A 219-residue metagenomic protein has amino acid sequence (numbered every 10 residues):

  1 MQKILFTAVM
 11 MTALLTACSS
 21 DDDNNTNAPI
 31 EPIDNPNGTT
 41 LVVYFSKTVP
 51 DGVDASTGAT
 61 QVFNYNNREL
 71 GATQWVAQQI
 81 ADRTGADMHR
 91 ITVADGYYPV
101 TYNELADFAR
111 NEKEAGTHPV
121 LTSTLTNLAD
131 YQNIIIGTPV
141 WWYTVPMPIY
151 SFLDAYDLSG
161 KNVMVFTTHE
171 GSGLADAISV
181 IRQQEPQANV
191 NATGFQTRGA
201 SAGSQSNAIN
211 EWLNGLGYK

Functional and structural regions predicted by a protein language model:
I4-P36: Bacterial Sec-dependent N-terminal signal peptides
N27-Y131, N214, Y218: N-terminal beta1-alpha1-beta2 submodule of the flavodoxin-like/Rossmannoid cofactor-binding fold
S46, T92, T167, G194-F195: Residues at the C-termini of beta-strands that transition into short coil/loop
V62-L70, I136-P139, T167-E170, F195-A200: Second-shell loop/turn segments in exported
L70, Q74, Q78, P146 (+2 more regions): Short, surface-exposed alpha-helical segments at coil->helix boundaries
Y98-Q187: Helix-loop-strand module that forms the ligand-binding subsite of alpha/beta enzymes
V190-K219: Glycine-rich phosphate/pyrophosphate-binding loop and the adjoining helix
